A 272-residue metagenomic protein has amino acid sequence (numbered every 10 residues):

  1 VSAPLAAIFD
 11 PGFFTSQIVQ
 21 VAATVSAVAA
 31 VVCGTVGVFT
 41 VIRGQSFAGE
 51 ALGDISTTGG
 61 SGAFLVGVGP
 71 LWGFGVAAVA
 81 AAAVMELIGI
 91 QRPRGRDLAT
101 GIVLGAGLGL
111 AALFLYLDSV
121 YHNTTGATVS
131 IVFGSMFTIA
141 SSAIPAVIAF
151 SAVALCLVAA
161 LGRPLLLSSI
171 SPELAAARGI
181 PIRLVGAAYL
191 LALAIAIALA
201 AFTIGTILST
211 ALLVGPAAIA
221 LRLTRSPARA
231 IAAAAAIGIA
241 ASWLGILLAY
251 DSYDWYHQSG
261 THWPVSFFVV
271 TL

Functional and structural regions predicted by a protein language model:
S2-D10, V129, F133-M136, I237 (+1 more regions): C-terminal binding/interaction regions
L5-G12, Q17, V103-L161: Transmembrane helix-bundle core of multi-pass membrane transporters and related energy-transducing complexes
I8-Q17, V31-I42, G59-G69, P164-A176 (+2 more regions): Short juxtamembrane and helix-loop transition motifs at transmembrane-helix boundaries in membrane proteins
I18-A30, V66-A80, I148-A152, L199-L212 (+1 more regions): Structural signature of hydrophobic alpha-helical transmembrane segments
A23-V28, L71-V76, L98-I102, I144-A149 (+3 more regions): Hydrophobic alpha-helical transmembrane segments
A29, S141-P216: Helix-loop-helix "hairpin" substructures at the membrane interface of multi-pass membrane proteins
V31, T35, G53-T58, V79-A80 (+5 more regions): Hydrophobic alpha-helical segments embedded in the membrane of multi-pass proteins
V38-H122, A220-A235, L248, S252-H262: Short loop segments and helix-boundary regions at transmembrane helix junctions of multi-pass inner-membrane proteins
